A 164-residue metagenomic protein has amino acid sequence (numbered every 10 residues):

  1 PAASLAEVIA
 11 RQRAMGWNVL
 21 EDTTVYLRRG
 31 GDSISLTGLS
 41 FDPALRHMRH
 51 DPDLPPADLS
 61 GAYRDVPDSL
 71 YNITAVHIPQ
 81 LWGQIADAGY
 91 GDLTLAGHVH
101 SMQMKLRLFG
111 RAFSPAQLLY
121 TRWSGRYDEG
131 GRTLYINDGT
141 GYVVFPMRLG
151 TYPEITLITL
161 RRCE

Functional and structural regions predicted by a protein language model:
P1-E164: Soluble catalytic domains of enzymes that build or remodel membrane lipids, polysaccharides, and related
